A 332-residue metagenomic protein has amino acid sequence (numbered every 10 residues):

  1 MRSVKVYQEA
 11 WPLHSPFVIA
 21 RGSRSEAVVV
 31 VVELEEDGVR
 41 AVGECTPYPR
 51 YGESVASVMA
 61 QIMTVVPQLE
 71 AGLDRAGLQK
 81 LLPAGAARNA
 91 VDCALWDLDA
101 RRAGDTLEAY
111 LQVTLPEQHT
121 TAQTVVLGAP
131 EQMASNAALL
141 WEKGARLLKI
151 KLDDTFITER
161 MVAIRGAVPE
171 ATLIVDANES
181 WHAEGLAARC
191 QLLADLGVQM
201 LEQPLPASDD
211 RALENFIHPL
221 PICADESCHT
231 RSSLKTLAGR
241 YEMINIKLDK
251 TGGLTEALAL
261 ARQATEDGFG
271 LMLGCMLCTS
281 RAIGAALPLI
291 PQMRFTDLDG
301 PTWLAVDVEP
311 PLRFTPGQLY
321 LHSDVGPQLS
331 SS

Functional and structural regions predicted by a protein language model:
M1-L173, S180-A187, Q191-D195, V308-S332: N-terminal capping/lid subdomain adjacent to the active-site entrance of alpha/beta enzymes
I150, T155-P291, A305-G317: Catalytic core of soluble alpha/beta enzymes
R294-D297: Short helix/strand-capping turn motifs
P301: Active-site cofactor/co-catalyst pockets and adjacent glycine-rich loops in catalytic enzymes
